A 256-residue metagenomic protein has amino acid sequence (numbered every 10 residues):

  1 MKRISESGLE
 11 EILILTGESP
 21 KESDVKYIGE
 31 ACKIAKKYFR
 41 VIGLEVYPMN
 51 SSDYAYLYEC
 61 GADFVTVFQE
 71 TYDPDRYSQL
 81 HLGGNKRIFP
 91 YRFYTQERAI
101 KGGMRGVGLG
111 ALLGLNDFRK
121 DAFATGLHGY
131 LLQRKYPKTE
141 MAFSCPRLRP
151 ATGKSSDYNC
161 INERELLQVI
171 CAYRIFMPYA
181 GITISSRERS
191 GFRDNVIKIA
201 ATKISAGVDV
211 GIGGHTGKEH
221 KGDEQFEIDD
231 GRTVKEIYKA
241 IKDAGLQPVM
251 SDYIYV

Functional and structural regions predicted by a protein language model:
M1, I28-C32, Y54, F93-Q96 (+4 more regions): Generic structural signal for well-ordered alpha-helices, preferentially at hydrophobic/aromatic core positions
I4-A99, R105-L109, L115, P137-S144: Core AdoMet radical
E11-I14, I28, C32, V41-G43 (+4 more regions): Amphipathic, soluble alpha/beta structural segments
S23, Y27, G83-Y91, D117-A124 (+3 more regions): Alpha-helix N-cap and loop-to-helix initiation/capping positions
E30-Y38, Y56-C60, R98, G102 (+7 more regions): Alpha-helical structural signal in soluble globular domains
N50-E59, R105, L115-L131, R189-A200: Catalytic cores of alpha/beta
L82, G114-L115, P150, A206: Generic structural "secondary-structure junction" signal
F123, R134-V256: Auxiliary Fe-S-binding modules of radical SAM enzymes
